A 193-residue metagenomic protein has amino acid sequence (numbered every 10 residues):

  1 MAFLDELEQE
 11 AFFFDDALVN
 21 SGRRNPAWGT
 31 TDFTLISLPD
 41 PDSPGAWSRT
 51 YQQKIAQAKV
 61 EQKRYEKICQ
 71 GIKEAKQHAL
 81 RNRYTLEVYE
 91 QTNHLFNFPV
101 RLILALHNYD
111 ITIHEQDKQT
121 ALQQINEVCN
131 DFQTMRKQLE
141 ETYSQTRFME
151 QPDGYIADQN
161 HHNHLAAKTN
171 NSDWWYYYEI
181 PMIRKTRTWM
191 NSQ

Functional and structural regions predicted by a protein language model:
M1-Q193: Substrate-binding groove of N-acetylhexosamine-processing glycoside hydrolases
